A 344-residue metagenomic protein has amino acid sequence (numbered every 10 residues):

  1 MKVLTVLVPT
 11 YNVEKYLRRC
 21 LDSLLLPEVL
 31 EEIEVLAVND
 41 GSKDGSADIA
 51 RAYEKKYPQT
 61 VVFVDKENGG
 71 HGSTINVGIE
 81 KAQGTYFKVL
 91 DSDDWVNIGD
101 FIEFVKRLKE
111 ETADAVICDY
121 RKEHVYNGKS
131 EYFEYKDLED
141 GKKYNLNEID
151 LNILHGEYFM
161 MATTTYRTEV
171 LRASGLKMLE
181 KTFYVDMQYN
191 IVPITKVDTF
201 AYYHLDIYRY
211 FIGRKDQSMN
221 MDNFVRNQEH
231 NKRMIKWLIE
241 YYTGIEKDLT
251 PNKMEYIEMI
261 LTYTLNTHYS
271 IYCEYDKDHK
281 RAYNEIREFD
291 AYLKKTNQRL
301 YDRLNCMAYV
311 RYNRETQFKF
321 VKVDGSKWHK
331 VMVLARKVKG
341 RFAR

Functional and structural regions predicted by a protein language model:
V3-T5, E34, Q188: Cell-envelope/extracellular polymer assembly enzymes that use nucleotide-activated donors
V13-L26: Short, well-formed alpha-helical segments that are part of the catalytic scaffolds of diverse glycosyltransferases
S23, N39-D48, G69-G70: A conserved acidic beta->alpha catalytic loop
E32-G41, V62-E67, S92: Short beta-strand/loop segment that forms part of the nucleotide-sugar
K66-A82: Glycine-rich, basic loop-to-helix element that forms the pyrophosphate-binding segment of sugar-nucleotide handling
H71-I75, S92-Y203, Y208-R226: Donor-binding/catalytic cores of nucleotide-activated saccharide and glycerol-phosphate transferases/polymerases
F87: Short aromatic/hydrophobic "clamp" motif used to bind/position activated sugar donors
A113, C273-R344: Membrane-interface aromatic/basic loop that binds lipid-linked glycans or pyrophosphate carriers, typified by
